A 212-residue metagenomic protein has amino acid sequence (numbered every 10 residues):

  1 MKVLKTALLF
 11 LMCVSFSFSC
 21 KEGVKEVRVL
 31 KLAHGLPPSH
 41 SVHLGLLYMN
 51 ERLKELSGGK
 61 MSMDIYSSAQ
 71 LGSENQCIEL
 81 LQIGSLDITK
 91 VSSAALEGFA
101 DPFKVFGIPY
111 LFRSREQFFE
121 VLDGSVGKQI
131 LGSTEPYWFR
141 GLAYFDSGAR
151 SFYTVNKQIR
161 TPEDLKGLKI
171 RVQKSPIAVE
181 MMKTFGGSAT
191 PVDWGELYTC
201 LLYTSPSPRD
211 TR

Functional and structural regions predicted by a protein language model:
M1-V29: Short, low-complexity disordered leader/linker segments with a strong preference for bacterial N-terminal type II
C20-H34, E55-M61, E135, Q158-K169: Immediate post-signal peptide segment of exported/extracytoplasmic ligand-binding proteins
R28, S62, A69, S73 (+2 more regions): N-terminal glycine-rich cofactor-binding segment that shapes the pocket for flavin-like pterin cofactors
K31-Y48, S68-G72: Extracytoplasmic "Venus flytrap"
S39-D64, I177-E180: Short, polar/charged alpha-helical segment
N50-E51, Q82, D87, S92-T190 (+1 more regions): Contiguous mixed-secondary-structure segments that line small-molecule binding/active-site clefts of soluble domains
Y66-E79, K174-I177, T190-L202: Short helix-initiation/N-cap motifs at beta->coil->alpha
Y203-R212: Single conserved hydrophobic/aromatic residue that forms the stacking wall/gate of nucleotide- or nucleobase-binding
